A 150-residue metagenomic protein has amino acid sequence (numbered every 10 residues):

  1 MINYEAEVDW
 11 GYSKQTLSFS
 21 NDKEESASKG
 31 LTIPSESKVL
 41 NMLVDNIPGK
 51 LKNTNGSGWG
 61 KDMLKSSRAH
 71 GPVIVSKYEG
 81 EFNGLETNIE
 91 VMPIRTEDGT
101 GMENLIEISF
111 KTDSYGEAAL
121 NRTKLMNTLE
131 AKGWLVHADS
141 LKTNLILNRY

Functional and structural regions predicted by a protein language model:
M1-Y150: Phosphate-end processing signature that detects enzymes handling 5′-triphosphorylated RNA and polyphosphate
